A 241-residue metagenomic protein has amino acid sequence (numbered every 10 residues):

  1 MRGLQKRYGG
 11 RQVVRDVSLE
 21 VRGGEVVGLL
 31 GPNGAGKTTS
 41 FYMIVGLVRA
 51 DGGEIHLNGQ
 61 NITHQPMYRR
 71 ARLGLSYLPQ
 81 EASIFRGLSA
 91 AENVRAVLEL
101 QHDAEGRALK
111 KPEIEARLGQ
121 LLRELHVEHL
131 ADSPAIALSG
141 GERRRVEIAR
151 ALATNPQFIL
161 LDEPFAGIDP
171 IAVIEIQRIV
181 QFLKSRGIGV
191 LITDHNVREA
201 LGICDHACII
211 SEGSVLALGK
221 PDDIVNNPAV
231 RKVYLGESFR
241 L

Functional and structural regions predicted by a protein language model:
R2-L241: Glycine-rich phosphate-binding loops of nucleotide-dependent enzymes
